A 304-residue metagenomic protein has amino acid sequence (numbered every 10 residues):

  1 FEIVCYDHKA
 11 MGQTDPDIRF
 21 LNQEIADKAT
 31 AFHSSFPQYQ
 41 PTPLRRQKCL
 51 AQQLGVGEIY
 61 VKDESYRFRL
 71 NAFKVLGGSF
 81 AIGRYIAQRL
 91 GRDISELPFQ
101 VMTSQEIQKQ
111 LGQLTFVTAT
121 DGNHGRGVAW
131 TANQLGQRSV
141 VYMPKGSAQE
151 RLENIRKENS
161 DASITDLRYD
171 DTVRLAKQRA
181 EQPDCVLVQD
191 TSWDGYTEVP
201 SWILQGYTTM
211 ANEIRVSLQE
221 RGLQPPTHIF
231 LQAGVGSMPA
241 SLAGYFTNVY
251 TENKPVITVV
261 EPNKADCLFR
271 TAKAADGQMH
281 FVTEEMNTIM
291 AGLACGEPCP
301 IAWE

Functional and structural regions predicted by a protein language model:
F1-E304: PLP-dependent amino-acid enzyme catalytic core
